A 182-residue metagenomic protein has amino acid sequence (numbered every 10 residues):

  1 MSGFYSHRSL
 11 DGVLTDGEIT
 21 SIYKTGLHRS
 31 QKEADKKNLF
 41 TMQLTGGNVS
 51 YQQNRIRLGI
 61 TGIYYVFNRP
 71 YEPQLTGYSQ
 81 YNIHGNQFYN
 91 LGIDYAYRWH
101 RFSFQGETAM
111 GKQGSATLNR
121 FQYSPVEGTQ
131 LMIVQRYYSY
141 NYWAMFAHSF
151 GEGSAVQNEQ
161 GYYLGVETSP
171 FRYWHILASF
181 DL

Functional and structural regions predicted by a protein language model:
M1-R29, N38-F40, L44-N48: Aromatic- and glycine-enriched pocket-lining scaffold segments that form the walls of small-molecule binding clefts
M1-V13, Q74, Y78, R101 (+1 more regions): Transmembrane beta-barrel domains of Gram-negative outer membranes and organellar outer membranes
Y23-H28, E72-S79: Flexible, solvent-exposed loop segments that connect beta-strands
A34: Conserved catalytic alpha/beta cores of large enzymes that bind or transform nucleotide phosphates and polynucleotides
N38, M42-P73, Q80-L182: Exposed, low-structure sequence patches enriched in small/polar residues
